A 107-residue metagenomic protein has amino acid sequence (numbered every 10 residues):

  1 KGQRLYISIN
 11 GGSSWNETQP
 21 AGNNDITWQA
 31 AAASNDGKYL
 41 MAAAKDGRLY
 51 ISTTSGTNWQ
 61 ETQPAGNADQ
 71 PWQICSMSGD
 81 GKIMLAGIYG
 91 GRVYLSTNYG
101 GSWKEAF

Functional and structural regions predicted by a protein language model:
Q3-I7, G47-I51, G91-L95: A short loop-to-beta-strand structural motif that recurs across blades of beta-propeller domains
S8-I9, S34, S52-T53, S78 (+1 more regions): Conserved Ser/Thr-centered positions that define the repeating blades of beta-propeller domains
E17-N23, E61-N67, E105-F107: Short loop/turn motifs that cap or connect beta-strands within the blades of beta-propeller-type repeat domains
T27, P71: Beta-rich catalytic cores
